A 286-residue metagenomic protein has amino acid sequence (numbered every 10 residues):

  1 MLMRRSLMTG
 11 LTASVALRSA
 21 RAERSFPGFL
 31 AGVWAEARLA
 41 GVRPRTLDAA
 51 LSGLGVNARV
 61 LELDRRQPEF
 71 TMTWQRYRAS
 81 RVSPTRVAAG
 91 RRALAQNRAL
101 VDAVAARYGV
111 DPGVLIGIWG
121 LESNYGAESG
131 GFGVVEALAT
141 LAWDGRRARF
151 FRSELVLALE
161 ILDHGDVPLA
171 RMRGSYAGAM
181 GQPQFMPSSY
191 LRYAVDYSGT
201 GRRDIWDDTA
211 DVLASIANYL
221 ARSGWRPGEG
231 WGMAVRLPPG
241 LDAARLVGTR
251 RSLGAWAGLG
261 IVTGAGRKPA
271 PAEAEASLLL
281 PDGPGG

Functional and structural regions predicted by a protein language model:
M1-E23: N-terminal export signals
E23-A105: An acidic, Gly/Ser/Thr/Pro-rich helix-cap/linker signature
F26-F29, I116-G120, G174-Y176, W231 (+1 more regions): Tryptophan-centric aromatic hotspots in well-structured domains and transmembrane helices
W34, L159, A217-L220: Non-transmembrane alpha-helical segments in soluble domains of secreted/periplasmic/extracellular proteins
G41-L51, P112, Y197-D204, P227-E229: Short, surface-exposed acidic
A79-D208, L213-A214: Acidic/His-rich structured neighborhood in mature extracellular/periplasmic domains
L169, Y176-G283: Flexible, glycine-rich surface segments
